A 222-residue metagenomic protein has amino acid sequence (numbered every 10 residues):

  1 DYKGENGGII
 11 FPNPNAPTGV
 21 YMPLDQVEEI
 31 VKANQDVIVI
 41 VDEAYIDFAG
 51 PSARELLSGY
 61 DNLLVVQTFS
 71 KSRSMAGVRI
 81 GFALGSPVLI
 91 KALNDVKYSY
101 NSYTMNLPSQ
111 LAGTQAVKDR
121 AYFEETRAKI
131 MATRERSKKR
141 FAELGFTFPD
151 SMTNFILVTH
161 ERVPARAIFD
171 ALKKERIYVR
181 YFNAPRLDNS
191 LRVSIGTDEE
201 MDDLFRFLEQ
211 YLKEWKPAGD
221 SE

Functional and structural regions predicted by a protein language model:
D1-E5, P17-V39, E43-M75: Active-site pre-lysine segment of PLP-dependent enzymes
G8-P12, I40, F82-L84: Structural motif
D25, A171-E175, R180, A184-E222: PLP-dependent enzyme catalytic core of the Aspartate aminotransferase-like
N62-A142, F146-P149: PLP-dependent aminotransferase class I/II
G77, M152, R186-N189: Short acidic/glycine-enriched loop/turn segments that link adjacent beta-strands
G85, V158-R162, I195-T197: Short beta-strand-to-loop capping motifs
I130-M131, F141-E175, L191: Conserved PLP-binding catalytic core of the aspartate aminotransferase-like
